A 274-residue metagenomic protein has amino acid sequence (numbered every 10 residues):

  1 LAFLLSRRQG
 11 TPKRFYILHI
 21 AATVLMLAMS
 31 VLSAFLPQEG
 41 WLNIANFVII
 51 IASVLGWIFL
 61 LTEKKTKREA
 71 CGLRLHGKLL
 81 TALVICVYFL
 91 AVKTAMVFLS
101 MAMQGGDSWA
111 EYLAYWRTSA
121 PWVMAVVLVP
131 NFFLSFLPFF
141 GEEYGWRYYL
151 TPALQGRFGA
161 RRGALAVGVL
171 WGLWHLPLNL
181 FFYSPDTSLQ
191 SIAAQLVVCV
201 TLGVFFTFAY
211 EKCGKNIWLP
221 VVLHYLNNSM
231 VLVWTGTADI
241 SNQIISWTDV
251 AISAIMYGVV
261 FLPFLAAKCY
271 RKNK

Functional and structural regions predicted by a protein language model:
L1-A2, A22-L32, I49-F59, V87-F98 (+1 more regions): Hydrophobic core of alpha-helical transmembrane segments in multi-pass integral membrane proteins
L4-Q9, L61-E69, P263-K274: Membrane-interface capping segments at transmembrane-helix boundaries
F15-M26, L165-L170, W218-S229: Central hydrophobic cores of alpha-helical transmembrane segments in multi-pass integral membrane proteins
A34-Y144, T151-P152, G156-R157, Y183-S191: Juxtamembrane helix-loop-helix connectors linking adjacent transmembrane helices in multi-pass membrane enzymes
C86-V87, L128, F132, F136 (+5 more regions): Residue-level signature of the transmembrane alpha-helical core of multi-pass small-molecule transporters
F140-G168, F182, F208-N216: Membrane-interface helix/loop boundary segments of multi-pass membrane proteins
G168-L189: Membrane-helix boundary elements
T187-I192, C213-W218, V222-K274: C-terminal membrane module of polytopic membrane proteins
